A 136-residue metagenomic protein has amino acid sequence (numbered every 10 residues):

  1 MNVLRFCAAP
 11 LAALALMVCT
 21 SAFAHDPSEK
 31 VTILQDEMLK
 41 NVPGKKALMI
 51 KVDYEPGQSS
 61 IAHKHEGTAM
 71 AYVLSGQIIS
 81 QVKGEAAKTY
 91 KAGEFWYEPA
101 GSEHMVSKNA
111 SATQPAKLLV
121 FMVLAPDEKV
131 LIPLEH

Functional and structural regions predicted by a protein language model:
M1-L11: Bacterial N-terminal signal peptides that target proteins for export
A9-C19: Bacterial N-terminal signal peptides
T20-D26: Sec/Tat signal peptide C-region and signal peptidase I cleavage site
P27-A62: A short glycine-rich, His/Asp/Glu-containing loop-to-beta-strand
L39, P43-G44, Y54-E55, G84-G101: Short acidic-glycine-tyrosine-enriched beta hairpin
S59-I61, I79, W96-N109: Histidine-centered metal-chelating micro-motifs
G67-E85, E94: Glycine- and acidic-residue-biased ligand/ion/polar-headgroup-sensing regions
A86-A87, S102-E128: Ligand-binding loop in jelly-roll beta-barrel domains
